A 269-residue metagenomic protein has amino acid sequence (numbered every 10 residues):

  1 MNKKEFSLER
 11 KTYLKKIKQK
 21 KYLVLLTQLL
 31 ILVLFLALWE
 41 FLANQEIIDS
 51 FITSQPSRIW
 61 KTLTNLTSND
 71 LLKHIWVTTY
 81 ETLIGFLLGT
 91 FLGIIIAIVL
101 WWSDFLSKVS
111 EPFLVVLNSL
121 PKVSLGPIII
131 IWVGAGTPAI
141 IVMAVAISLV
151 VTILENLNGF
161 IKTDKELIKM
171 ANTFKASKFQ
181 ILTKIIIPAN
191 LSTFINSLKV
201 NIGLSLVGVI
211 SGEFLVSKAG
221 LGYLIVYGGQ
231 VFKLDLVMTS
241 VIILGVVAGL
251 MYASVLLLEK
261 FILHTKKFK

Functional and structural regions predicted by a protein language model:
T12-A43: N-terminal signal-anchor/first transmembrane alpha helix
Y13-I17, Q45-L87: Periplasmic/extracellular loop-to-transmembrane helix junction in inner-membrane transport proteins
L38, F113-L120, I131-W132, V142-N156 (+5 more regions): Hydrophobic transmembrane alpha-helices
K73-E81, V123, I131-T152, L236-V241: Loop-to-helix entry region at the N-terminal start of transmembrane alpha-helices in multi-pass membrane transporters
I84-L114: Transmembrane-helix boundary motif in ABC transporter permease subunits
D104, M238-K269: C-terminal transmembrane helix and the adjacent membrane-cytosol boundary/short C-terminal tail of inner/organellar
D104, T137-N201: Membrane-cytosol interface at the C-terminal ends of specific transmembrane alpha-helices in multi-pass membrane
I131-W132, F160, V207-I243, K267-K269: Glycine-rich helix-loop "coupling/hinge" segments at transmembrane-helix boundaries in multipass transporters
